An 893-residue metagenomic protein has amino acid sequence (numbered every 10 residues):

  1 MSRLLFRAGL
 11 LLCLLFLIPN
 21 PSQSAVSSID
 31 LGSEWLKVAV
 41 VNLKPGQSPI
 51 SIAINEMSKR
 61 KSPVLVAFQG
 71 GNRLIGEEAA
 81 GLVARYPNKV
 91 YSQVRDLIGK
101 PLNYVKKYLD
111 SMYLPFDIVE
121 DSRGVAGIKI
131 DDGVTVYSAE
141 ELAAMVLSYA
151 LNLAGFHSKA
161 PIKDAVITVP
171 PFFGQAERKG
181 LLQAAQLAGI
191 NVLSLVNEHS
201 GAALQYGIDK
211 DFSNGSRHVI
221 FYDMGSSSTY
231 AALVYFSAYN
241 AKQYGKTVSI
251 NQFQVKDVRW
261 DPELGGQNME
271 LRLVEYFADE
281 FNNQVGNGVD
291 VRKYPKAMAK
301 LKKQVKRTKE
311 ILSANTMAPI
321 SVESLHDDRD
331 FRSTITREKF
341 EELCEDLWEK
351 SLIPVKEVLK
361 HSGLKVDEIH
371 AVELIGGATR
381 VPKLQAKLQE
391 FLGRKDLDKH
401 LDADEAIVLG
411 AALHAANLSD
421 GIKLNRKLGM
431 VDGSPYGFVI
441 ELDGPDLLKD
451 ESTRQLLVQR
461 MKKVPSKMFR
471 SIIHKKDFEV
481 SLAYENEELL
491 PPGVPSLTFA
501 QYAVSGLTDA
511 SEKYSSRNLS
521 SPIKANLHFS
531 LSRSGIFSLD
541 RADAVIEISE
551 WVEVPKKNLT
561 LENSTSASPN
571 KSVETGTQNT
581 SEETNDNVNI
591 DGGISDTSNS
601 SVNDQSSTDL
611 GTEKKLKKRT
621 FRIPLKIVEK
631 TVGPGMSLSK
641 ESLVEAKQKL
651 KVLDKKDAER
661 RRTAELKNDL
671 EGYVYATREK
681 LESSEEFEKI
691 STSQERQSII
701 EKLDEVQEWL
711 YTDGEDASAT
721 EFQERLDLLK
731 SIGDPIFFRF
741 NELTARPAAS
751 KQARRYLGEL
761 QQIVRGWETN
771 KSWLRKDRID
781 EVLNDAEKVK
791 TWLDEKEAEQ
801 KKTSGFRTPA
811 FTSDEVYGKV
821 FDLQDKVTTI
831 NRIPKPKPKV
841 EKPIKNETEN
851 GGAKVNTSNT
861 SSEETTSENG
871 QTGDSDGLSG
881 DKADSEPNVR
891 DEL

Functional and structural regions predicted by a protein language model:
S2-G9, C13, L17-K106, G133-V136 (+3 more regions): Oxyanion-binding/catalytic loops of NTP- or PPi-dependent enzymes
Y108-I128, A314-E323: Reverse-transcriptase-like RNA-dependent polymerase core
Y113-F116, Y149-L153: Short, charged beta->alpha transition segments
